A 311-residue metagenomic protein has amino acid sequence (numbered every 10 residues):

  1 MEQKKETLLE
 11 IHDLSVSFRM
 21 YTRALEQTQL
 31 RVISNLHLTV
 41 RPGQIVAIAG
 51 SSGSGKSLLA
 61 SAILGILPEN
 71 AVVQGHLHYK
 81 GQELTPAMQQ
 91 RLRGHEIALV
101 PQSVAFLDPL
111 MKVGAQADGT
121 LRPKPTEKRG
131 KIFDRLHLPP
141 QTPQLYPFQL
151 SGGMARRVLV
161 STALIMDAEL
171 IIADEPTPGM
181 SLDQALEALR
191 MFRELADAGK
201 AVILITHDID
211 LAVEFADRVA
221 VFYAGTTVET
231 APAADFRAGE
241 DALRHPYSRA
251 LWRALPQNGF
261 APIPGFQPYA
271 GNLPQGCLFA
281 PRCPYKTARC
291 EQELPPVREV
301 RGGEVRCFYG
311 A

Functional and structural regions predicted by a protein language model:
M1-G239, A311: ABC transporter nucleotide-binding domains
P232-A311: Short catalytic/signature loops enriched in Gly
